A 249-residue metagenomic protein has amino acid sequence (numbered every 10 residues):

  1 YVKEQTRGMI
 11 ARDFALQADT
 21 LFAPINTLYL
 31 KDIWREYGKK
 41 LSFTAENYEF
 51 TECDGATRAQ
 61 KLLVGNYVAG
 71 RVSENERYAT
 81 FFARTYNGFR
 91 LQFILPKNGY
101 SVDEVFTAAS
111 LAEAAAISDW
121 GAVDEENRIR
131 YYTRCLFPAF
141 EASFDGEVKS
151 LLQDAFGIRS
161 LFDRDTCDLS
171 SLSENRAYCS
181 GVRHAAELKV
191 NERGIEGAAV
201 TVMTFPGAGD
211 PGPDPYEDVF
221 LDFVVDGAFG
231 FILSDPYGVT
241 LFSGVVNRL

Functional and structural regions predicted by a protein language model:
Y1-G99, E104, W120-P215: Non-catalytic, conformational "gating/processing" segments within enzyme and secreted inhibitor domains
W34, G55, L111, S234-P236: Short linear sequence elements within intrinsically disordered, low-complexity coil regions
F82, G212-L249: Feature captures eukaryotic membrane-trafficking machinery centered on endolysosomal pathways and lysosome-related
T107-D119: Acidic, serine/threonine- and glycine-rich low-complexity intrinsically disordered segments that serve as flexible
A108-S110, T204-P206, R248: Short, solvent-exposed amphipathic alpha-helical segments in soluble enzyme and RNA/protein-processing domains
